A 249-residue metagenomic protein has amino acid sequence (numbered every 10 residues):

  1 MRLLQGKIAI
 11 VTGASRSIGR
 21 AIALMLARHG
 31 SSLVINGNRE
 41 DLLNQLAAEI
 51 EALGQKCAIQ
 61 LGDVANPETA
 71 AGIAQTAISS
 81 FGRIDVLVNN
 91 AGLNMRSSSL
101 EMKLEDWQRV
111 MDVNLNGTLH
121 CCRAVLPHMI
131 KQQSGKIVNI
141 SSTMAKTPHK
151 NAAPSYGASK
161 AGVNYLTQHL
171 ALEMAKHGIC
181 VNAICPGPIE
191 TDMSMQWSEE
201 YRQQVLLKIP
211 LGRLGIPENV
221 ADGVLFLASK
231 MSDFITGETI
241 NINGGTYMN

Functional and structural regions predicted by a protein language model:
I8, S15-R16: Conserved glycine-rich cofactor-binding loop
L61-I73, L104, E218-N219: The beta1-alpha1 cofactor-binding region of Rossmann-like NAD(H)/NADP(H)-dependent oxidoreductases
S98-S99, K103-M111, S194, Y201 (+1 more regions): Substrate-binding pocket helix/loop in short-chain dehydrogenase/reductase
C122, S159, T167: Active-site helix of classical SDR
P127, L172-E173, D233: Alpha-helical segment proximal to the catalytic Tyr-Lys
S142: Residue(s) in the substrate-gating loop at a strand-loop-helix junction that position the organic substrate next
A175, C180, I235-G237, N243: Short, small/polar-rich loop/turn modules that mediate ligand/substrate recognition or access, typified
